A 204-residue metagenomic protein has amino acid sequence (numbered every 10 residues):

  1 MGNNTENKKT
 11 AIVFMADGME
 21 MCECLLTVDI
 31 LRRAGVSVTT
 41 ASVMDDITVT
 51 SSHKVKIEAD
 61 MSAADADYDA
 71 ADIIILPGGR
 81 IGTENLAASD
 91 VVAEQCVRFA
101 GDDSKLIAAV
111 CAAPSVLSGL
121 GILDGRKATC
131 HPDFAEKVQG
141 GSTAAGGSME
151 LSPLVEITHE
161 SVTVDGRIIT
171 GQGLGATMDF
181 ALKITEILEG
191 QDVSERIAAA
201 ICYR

Functional and structural regions predicted by a protein language model:
G2-N4: SAM-dependent methyltransferases
E6-M19, R33-S42, D60-R204: Active-site-adjacent pocket-lining segments in enzyme domains
E23-R33: Short, solvent-exposed amphipathic alpha-helices that sit in or adjacent to ligand/effector-binding or catalytic
C24-L26, T50-H53, L86: Short, glycine/acidic-enriched capping/hinge loops at junctions between secondary-structure elements
V28, I47, P114: Short glycine-/small-residue-rich flexible loop motifs, especially phosphate/cofactor-binding loops
A41-M61: N-terminal beta-loop-helix "entrance" segment that forms/cooperates in small-molecule cofactor or anionic ligand
